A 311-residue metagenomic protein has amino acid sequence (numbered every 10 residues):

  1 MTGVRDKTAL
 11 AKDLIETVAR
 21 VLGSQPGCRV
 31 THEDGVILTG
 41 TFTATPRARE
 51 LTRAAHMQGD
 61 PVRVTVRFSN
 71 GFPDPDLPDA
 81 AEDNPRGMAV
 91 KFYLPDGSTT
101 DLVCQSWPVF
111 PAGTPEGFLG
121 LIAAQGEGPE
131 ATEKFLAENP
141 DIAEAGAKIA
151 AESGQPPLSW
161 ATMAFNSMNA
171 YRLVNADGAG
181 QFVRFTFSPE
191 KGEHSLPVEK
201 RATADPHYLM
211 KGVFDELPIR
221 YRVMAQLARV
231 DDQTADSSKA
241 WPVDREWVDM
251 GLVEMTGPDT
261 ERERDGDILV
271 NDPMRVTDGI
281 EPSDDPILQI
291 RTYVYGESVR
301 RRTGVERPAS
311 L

Functional and structural regions predicted by a protein language model:
M1-L311: Active-site-adjacent core segments of small-molecule enzymes
